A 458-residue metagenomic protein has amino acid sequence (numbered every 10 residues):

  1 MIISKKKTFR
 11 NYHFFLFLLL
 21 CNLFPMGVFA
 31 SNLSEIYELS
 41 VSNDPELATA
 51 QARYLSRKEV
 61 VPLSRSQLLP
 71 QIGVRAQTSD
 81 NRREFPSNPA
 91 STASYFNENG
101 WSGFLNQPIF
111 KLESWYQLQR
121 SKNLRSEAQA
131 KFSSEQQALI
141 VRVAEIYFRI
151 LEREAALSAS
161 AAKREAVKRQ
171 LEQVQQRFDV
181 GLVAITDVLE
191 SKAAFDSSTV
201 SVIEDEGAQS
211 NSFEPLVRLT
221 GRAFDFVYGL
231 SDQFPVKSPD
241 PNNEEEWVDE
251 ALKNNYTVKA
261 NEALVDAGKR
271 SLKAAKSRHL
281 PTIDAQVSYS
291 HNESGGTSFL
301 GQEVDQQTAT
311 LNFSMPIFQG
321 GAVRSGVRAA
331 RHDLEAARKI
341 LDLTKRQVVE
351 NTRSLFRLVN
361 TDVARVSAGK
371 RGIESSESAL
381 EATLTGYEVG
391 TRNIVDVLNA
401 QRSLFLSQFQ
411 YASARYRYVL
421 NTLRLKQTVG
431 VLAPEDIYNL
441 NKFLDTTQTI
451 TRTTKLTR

Functional and structural regions predicted by a protein language model:
I2, K7-T8, A138-E250, L358 (+4 more regions): Periplasmic alpha-helical coiled-coil/stalk elements that build and connect Gram-negative outer-membrane
F15-P25: Bacterial N-terminal signal peptides
F29-Q77, F224-D266, P316-I317, D342-K345 (+2 more regions): Bacterial Sec-pathway N-terminal export signals of envelope proteins
E38-A48, L55-P70, S102-R120, S126 (+7 more regions): A glycine-/polar-enriched beta->alpha junction
T49-S64, E135, L139-S160, R169 (+5 more regions): Amphipathic alpha-helical coiled-coil segments
R75-Q107, L230-P241, K273, Q286-A322 (+2 more regions): Small/polar, glycine/serine/threonine/aspartate-rich low-complexity segments that form flexible
D205, Y256, A414: Metallo-beta-lactamase
Q410-R458: Acidic, low-complexity, intrinsically disordered peripheral segments
